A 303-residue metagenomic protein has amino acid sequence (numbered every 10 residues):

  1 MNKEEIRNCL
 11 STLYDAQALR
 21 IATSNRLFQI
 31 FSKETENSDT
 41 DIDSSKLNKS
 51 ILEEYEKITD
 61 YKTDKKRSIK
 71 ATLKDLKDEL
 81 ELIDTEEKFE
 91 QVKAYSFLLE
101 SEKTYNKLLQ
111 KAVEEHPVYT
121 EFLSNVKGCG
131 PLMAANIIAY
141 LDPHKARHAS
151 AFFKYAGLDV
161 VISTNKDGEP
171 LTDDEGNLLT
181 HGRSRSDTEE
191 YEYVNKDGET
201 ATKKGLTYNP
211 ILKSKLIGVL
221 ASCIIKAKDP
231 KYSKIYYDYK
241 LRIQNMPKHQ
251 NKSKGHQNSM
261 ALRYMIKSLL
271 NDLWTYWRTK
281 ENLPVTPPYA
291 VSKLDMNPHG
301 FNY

Functional and structural regions predicted by a protein language model:
M1-E115: Long, charge-rich intrinsically disordered scaffolds of nucleic-acid metabolism proteins
E4, N8-S11, D15, E86 (+8 more regions): Conserved aromatic-histidine-acidic binding/catalytic patches
E4-N25, Q29, A135-Y140, S214-S222 (+1 more regions): Short, hydrophobic/amphipathic alpha-helical patches that form generic packing surfaces within helical domains
E5, D43, N48-K49, D238-N245 (+1 more regions): Amphipathic alpha-helical surface "interface" segments used for docking/oligomerization or membrane association within
D41-I51, G176, G182, G198 (+2 more regions): Extended non-catalytic scaffold regions that mediate assembly and binding in large macromolecular machines
S101-P143: Coiled-coil termination/hinge junctions
F122-L123, I137-S259, R263, Y276: Phosphate-backbone recognition surface of nucleic-acid-processing proteins
S253-A290, P298-F301: Basic, amphipathic alpha-helical segments enriched in Lys/Arg and hydrophobic/aromatic residues
